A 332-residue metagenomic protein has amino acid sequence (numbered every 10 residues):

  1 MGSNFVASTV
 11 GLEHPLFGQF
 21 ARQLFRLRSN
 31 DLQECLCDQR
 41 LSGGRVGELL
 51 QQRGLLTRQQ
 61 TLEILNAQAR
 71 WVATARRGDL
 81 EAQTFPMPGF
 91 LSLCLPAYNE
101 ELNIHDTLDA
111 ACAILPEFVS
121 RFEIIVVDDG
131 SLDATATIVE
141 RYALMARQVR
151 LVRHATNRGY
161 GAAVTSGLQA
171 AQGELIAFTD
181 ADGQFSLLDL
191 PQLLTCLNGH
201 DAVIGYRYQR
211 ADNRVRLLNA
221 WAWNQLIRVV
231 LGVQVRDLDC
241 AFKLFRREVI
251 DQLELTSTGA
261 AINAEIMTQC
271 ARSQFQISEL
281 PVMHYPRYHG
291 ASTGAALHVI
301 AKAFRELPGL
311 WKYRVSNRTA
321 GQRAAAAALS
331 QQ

Functional and structural regions predicted by a protein language model:
M1-P86: Non-catalytic accessory regions
N4, E63-F90, G232-V233, L255-Q332: Hydrophobic helical membrane-anchoring modules
G78-A82, E100-L115: Short, well-formed alpha-helical segments that are part of the catalytic scaffolds of diverse glycosyltransferases
G89-L95, I104, A111, F122-V127 (+2 more regions): Hydrophobic targeting segments
E100-N103, S131, Y160: Donor nucleotide-sugar binding loop of glycosyltransferases
F122-I125, A136-A170: Conserved donor nucleotide-binding strand/loop of the catalytic core
D128-T137, G183: A conserved acidic beta->alpha catalytic loop
H154-A170, L175-F178, Q184-A260, R287-E306 (+2 more regions): Acceptor/aglycone-binding surface of glycosyltransferases and processive sugar-polymer synthases
